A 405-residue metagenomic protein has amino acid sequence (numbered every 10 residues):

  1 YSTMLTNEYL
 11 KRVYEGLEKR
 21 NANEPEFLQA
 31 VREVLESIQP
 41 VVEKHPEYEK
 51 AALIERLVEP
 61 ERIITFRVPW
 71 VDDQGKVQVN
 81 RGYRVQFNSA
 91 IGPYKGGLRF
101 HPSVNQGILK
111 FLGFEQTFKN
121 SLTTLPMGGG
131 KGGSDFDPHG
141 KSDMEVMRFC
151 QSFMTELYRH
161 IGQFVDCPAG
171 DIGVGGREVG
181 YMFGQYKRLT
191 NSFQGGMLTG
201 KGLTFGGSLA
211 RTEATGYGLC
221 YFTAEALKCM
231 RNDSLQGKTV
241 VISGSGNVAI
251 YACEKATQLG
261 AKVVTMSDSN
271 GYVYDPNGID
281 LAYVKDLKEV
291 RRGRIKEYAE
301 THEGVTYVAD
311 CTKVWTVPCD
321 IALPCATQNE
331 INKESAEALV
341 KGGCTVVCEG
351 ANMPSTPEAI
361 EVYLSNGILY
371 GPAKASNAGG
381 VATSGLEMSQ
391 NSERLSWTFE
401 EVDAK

Functional and structural regions predicted by a protein language model:
M4-A30, A226-L227, V340-K405: Adenosine-phosphate binding glycine-rich loop
E47-K76: Structured beta-strand/loop patches that form or line metal/cofactor-binding pockets in enzymes
K76-T117: N-terminal cap/recognition module
H101, N120-Q236: Glycine/serine-rich phosphate-binding loop and adjoining beta1-alpha1 elements at the start of nucleotide-handling
F111, V165-A169, F193-L198, I242 (+5 more regions): General beta-strand structural signal in soluble alpha/beta enzymes
G202, G207-P318: Glycine-rich phosphate/diphosphate-binding loop of Rossmann-like nucleotide-binding domains
G271-Y370, A375: Rossmann-like adenosine-cofactor binding region
